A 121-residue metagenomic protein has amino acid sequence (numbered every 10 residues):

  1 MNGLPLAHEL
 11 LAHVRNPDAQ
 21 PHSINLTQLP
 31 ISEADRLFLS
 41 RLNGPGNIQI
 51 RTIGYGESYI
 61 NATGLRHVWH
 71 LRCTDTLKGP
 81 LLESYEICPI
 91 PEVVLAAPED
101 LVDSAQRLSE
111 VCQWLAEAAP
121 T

Functional and structural regions predicted by a protein language model:
M1-F38: N-terminal domain-onset segments
L4-R15, S40, V102-A116: Generic detector of well-ordered alpha-helical segments enriched in charged/polar residues, highlighting helical
D18, N47, R51, Q113-A116 (+1 more regions): Residue-level signal for secondary-structure boundary elements
N25-I31, I48-L77: Short, structured protein-protein interaction patches enriched in aromatics and acidic/basic residues, typified by
S40-I48: Short, intrinsically disordered, mixed-charge
A62-T121: Helix-rich interaction surfaces within compact, conserved domain-sized segments that mediate assembly or partner
